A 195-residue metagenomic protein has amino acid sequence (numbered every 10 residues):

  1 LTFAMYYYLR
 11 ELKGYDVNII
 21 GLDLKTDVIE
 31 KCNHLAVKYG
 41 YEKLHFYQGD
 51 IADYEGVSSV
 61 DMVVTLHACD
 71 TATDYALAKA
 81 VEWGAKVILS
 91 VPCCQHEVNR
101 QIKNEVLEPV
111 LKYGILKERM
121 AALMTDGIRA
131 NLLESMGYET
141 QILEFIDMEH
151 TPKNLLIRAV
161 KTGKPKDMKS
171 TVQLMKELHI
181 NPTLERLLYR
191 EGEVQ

Functional and structural regions predicted by a protein language model:
L1-G14: Conserved SAM-binding loop of SAM-dependent methyltransferases across substrates and taxa, primarily the Class I
L12-L22: Short beta-strand element of Class I
L22-Q195: Class I S-adenosyl-L-methionine
